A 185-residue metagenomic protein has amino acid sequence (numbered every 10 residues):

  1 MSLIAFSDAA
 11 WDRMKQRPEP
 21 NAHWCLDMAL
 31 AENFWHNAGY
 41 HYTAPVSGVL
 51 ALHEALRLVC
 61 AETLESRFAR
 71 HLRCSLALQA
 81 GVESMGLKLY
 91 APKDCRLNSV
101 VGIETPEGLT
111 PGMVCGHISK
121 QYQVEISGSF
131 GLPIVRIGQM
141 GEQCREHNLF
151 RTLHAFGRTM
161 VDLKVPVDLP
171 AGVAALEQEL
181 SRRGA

Functional and structural regions predicted by a protein language model:
M1-A80, S84, A185: Active-site C-terminal subdomain of aminotransferase-like
F6, I103-E107, Q139-G141: Short beta-strand-to-loop capping motifs
T63-R70, G86-K93, E125-G131, L163-A174: Flexible, glycine/charged-enriched surface loops at secondary-structure junctions
K88-I118: Conserved PLP-binding catalytic core of the aspartate aminotransferase-like
R96-V100, Q121-E125, L132-I134: Active-site lining segments that contact anionic ligands and/or coordinate catalytic metals
G112-Q121, R151-F156: Short amphipathic alpha-helices in soluble, non-transmembrane regions that often serve as interface/regulatory elements
L132-A185: PLP-dependent enzyme catalytic core of the Aspartate aminotransferase-like
